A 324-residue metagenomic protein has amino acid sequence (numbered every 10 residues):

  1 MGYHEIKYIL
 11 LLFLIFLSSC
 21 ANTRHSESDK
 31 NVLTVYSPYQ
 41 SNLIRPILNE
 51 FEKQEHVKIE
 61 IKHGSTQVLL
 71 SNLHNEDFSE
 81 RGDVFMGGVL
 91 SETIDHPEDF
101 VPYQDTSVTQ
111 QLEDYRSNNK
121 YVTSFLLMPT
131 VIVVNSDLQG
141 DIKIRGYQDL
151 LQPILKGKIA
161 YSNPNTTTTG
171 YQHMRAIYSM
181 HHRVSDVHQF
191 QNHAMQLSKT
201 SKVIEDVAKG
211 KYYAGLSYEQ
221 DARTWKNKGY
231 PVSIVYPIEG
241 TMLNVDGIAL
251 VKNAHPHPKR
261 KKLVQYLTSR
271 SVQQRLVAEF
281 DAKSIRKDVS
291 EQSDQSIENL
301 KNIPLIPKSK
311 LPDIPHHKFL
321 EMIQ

Functional and structural regions predicted by a protein language model:
M1-V32: Short, low-complexity disordered leader/linker segments with a strong preference for bacterial N-terminal type II
C20-D95: Early extracytoplasmic/lumenal segment of secretory-pathway proteins
P38-Y39, E80-Y212: Extracytoplasmic ligand-binding site segments that recognize negatively charged/polar headgroups
K58-S65, N192-T200, V235: Short beta-strand-to-loop elements that line the ligand-binding cleft of bilobed periplasmic-binding protein-like
D114, M128, H188-F190, Q196-L197 (+2 more regions): Periplasmic-binding protein-like
V131-L138, R175, N244-K259, R275-L276: A bilobed periplasmic-binding-protein/Venus flytrap-type ligand-binding module shared by bacterial periplasmic
V251-I306: Mature extracytoplasmic/periplasmic domains
L305-Q324: Conserved C-terminal helix/tail region of periplasmic/extracytoplasmic solute-binding proteins
